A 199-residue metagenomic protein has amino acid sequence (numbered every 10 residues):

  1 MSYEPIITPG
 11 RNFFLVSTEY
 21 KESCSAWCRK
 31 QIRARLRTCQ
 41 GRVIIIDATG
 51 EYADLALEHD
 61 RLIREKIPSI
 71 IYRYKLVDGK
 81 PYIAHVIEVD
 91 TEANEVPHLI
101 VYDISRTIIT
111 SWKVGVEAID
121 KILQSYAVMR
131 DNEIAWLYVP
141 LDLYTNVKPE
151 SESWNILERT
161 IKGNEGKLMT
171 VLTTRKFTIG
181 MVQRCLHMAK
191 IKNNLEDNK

Functional and structural regions predicted by a protein language model:
M1-G10: Pre-Walker A adenine-sensing motif
F14-I32, S105-K199: Conserved P-loop NTPase motor cores
S25-Y74: Walker A/P-loop NTP-binding active-site region of P-loop NTPases, recognizing the glycine-rich GxxxxGKT/S
V43-G50, R61, S69, D78-E88 (+4 more regions): Core catalytic machinery and nucleic-acid-binding channels of phosphodiester-processing enzymes
I46, Y102, L141: Active-site flanking residues adjacent to catalytic metal/cofactor-binding acidic residues
A53-E58, N94-V96, I179-R184: Short loop/helix-cap segments at secondary-structure boundaries that form the rim of catalytic
A56-I71, Y82-E88, N155, C185-A189: Active-site regions of enzymes building and remodeling cell-envelope glycoconjugates
Y72-V128: Conserved inter-motif catalytic segment of the P-loop NTP-binding fold
